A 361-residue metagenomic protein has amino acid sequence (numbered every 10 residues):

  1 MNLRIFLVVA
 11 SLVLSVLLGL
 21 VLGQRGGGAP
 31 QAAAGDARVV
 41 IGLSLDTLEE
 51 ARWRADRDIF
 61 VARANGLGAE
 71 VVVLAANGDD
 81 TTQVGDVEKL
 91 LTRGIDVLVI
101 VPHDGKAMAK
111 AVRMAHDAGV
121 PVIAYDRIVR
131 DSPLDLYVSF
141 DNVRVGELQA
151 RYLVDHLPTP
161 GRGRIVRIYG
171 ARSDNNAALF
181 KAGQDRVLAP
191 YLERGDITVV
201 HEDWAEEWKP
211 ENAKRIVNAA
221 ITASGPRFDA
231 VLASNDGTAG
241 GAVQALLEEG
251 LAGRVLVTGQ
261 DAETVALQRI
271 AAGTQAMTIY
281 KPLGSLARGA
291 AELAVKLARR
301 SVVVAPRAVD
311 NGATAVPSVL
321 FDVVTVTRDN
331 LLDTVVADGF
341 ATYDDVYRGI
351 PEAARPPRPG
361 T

Functional and structural regions predicted by a protein language model:
N2-T361: A residue-level marker of the well-folded mature domains of exported/periplasmic proteins
